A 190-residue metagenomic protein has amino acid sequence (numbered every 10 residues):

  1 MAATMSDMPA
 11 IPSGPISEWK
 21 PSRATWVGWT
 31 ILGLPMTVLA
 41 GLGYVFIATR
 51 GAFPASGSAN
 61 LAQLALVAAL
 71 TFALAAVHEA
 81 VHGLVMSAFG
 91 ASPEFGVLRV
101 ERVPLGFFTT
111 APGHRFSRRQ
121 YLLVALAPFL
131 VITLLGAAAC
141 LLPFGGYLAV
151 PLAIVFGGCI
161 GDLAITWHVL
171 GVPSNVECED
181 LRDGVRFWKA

Functional and structural regions predicted by a protein language model:
A2-G51, L105-K189: Metalloprotease/metallohydrolase-associated module, dominated by Zn2+-dependent proteases
S56, N60, F95-G96, S117: Coil-to-alpha-helix initiation sites in intrinsically disordered, low-complexity, charged segments
G57, A62-F89, L163-I165: Hydrophobic alpha-helical membrane-embedded segments
N60-L61, P93, P151, F156: Bulky hydrophobic/aromatic packing residues
E79-H114: Small-residue-rich helix-interface/hinge motifs
